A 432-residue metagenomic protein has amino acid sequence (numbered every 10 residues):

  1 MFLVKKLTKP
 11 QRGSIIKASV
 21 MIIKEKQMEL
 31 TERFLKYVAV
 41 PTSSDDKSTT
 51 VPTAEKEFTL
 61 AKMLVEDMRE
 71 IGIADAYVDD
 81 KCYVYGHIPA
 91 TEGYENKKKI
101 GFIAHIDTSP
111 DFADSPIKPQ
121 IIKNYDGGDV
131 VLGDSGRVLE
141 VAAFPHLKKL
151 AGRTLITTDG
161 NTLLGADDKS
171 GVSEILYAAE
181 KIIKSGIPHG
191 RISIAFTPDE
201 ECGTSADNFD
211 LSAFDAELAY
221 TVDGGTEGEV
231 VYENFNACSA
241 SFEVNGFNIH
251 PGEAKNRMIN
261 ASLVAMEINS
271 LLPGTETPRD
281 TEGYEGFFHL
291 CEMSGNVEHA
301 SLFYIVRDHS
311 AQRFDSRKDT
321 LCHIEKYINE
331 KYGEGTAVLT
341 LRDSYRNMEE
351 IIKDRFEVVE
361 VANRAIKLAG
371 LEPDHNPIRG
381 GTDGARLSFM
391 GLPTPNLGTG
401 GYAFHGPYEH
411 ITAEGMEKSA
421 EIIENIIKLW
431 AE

Functional and structural regions predicted by a protein language model:
K5-K9, I15-K17, I22-K24: Short, positively charged and aromatic/hydrophobic N-terminal segments
Q27-E55, I156-T157, N248, Y345 (+1 more regions): N-terminal capping segment at the start of a domain
T49-K97, G101-I103, D107, I117-K118: A non-catalytic alpha/beta surface segment that caps or lines the substrate-entry region of metallo-dependent hydrolase
Y94-P188: Active-site metal-coordination/substrate-binding segment of hydrolases, especially metallo-dependent peptidases
K148-F235, T275-T277, T281-G295, L302-H309 (+2 more regions): Acidic/histidine-rich catalytic neighborhood of metal-dependent amide-processing enzymes
K148-T162, N245-I249, A369, G401-H405: Glycine/charged-rich beta-loop-alpha catalytic/anionic-binding loops adjacent to active sites
T221-A254, M258-S262: Phosphate/diphosphate-binding glycine-rich loops and adjacent basic-rich segments that engage nucleotide
S262-E432: Metal-dependent amide/peptide-bond hydrolase catalytic core, centered on the "pita-bread" metallohydrolase fold
